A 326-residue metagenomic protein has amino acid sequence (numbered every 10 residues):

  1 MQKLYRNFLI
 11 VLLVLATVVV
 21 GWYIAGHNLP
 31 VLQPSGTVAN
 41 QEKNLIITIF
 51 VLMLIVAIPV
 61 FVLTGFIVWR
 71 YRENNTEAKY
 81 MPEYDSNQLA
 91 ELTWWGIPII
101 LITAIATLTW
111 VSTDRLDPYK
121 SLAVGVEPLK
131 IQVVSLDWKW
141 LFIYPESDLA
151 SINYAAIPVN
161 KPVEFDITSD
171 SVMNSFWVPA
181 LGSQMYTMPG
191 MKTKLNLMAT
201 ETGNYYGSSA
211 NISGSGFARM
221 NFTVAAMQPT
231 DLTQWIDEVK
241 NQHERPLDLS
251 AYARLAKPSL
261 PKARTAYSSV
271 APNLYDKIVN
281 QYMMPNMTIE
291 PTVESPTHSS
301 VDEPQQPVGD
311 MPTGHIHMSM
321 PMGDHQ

Functional and structural regions predicted by a protein language model:
Q2-Y5, G21-L45, V68-Q326: Non-transmembrane, membrane-proximal soluble domains of secreted or membrane proteins
R6-N28, I55-L63: Alpha-helical transmembrane segments of integral membrane proteins, especially early/N-terminal helices
F8-L12, I46, F50-V51, L92: Hydrophobic alpha-helical transmembrane segments
E42-P59: Alpha-helical transmembrane segments
I49, P59-R70: Central hydrophobic cores of alpha-helical transmembrane segments in multi-pass inner-membrane proteins across all
